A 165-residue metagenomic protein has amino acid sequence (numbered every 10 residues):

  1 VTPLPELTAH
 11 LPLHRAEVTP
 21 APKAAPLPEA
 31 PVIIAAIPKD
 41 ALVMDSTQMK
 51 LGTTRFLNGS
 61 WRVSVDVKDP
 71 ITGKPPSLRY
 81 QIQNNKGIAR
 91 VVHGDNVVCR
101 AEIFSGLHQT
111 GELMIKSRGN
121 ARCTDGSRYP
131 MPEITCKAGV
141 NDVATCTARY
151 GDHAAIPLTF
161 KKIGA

Functional and structural regions predicted by a protein language model:
V1-F56, I163-A165: Amphipathic/hydrophobic helical signal segments and adjacent flexible N-terminal regions that mediate secretion
L4, N58, G73-P75, V98 (+1 more regions): A general secondary-structure signal for short beta-strands and their flanking turns/coil in non-transmembrane regions
D40-G73, C146: Tryptophan-anchored aromatic micro-motifs
V43, A101-E112, V143-A165: Edge beta-strand at a domain terminus
V65-D69, I82-K86, G119-C123: Beta-strand elements of well-folded, non-transmembrane domains
I71-G111, C146-R149: N-terminal glycine/threonine-rich, aromatic-flanked beta-hairpin/loop signature
L78-N84, P132-V140, L158-F160: Broad, structure-driven detector of short, well-ordered beta-strand segments within folded domains
V92-V143: Contiguous, well-ordered beta-strand patches that form the walls/edges of small beta-barrel/beta-sandwich domains
